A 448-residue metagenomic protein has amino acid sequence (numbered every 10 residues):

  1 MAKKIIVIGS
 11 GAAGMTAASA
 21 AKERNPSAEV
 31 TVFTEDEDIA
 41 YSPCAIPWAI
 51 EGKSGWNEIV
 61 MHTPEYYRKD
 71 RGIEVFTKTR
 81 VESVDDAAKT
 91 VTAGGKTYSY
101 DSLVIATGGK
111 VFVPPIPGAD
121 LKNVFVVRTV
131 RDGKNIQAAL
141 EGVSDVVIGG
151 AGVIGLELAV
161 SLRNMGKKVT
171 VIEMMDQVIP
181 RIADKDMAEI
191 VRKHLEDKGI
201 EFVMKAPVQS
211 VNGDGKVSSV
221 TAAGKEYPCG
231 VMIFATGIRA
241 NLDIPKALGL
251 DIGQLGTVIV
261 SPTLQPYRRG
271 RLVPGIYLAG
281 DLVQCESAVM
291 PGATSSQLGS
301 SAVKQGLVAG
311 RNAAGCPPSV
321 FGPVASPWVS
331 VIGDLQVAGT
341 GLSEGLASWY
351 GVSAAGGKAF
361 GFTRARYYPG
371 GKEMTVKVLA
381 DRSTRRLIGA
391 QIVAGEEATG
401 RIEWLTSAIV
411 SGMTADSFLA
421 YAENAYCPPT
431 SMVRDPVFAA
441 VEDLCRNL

Functional and structural regions predicted by a protein language model:
M1-G11, V143-G152: Beta1/beta-strand and adjacent pyrophosphate-binding region of the FAD-binding site in flavoprotein oxidoreductases
A2-I73, A159-A183: Beta1-alpha1 glycine-rich phosphate/pyrophosphate-binding loop at the start of Rossmann-like nucleotide-binding domains
I8, Y98-G108, Y227-G237, G306 (+1 more regions): Short hydrophobic core segments
I8-A12, A20-S27, E35, S54 (+4 more regions): Flexible, glycine-rich terminal cap/loop adjacent to redox cofactors in electron-transfer oxidoreductases
S27-T31, V75-T92, Y98, M165-P262: A Rossmann-like FAD-binding core segment of flavoenzymes
V60, D145, I154-S210, S296-S301 (+2 more regions): Rossmann-like dinucleotide-binding cores of NAD(P)H-dependent redox enzymes
D120-S144, G215-S219, E226-R311, W404 (+1 more regions): FAD-site-proximal beta/loop scaffold in flavoenzymes
A279-L342, P429-L448: A conserved FAD-binding loop/helix module that cradles the flavin
